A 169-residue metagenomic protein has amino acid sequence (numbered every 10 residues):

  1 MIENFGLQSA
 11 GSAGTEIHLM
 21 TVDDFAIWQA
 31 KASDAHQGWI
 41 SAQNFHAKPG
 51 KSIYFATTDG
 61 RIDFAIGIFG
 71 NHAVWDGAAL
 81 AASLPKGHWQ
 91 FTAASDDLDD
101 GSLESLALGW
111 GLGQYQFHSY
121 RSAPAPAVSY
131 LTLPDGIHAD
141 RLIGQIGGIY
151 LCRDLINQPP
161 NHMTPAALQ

Functional and structural regions predicted by a protein language model:
M1-Q169: N-terminal hydrophobic/helix-forming segments and targeting peptides
